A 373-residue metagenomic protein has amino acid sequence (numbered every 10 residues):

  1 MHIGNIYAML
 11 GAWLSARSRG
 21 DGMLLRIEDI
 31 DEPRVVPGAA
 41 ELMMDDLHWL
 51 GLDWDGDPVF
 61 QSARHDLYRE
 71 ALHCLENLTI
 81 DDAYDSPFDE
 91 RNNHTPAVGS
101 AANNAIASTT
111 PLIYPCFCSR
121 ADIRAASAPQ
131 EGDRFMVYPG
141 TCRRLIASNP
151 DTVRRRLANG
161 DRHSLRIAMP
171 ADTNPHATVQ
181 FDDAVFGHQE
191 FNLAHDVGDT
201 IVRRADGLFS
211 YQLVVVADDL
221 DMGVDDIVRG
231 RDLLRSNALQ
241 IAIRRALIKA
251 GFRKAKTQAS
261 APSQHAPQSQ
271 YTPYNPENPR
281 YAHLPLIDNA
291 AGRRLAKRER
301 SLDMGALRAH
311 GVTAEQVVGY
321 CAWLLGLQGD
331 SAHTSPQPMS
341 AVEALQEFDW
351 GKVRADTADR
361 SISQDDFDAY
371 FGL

Functional and structural regions predicted by a protein language model:
M1, D206, G311-A314: Structural motif
M1-D133, D232, S236-K254, Y271-P276 (+2 more regions): N-terminal Rossmann-like or analogous alpha/beta NTP/dinucleotide-binding catalytic cores that position adenine
D31-E41, N289-A291, Q346-A355: Short, mixed-charge aromatic SLiMs
S86, E90-G99, I106-T110, A121-S260 (+3 more regions): Active-site cores that bind ATP or allylic diphosphates and position pyrophosphate for catalysis
Y114, S164, L307, L325 (+3 more regions): Polar, glycine-rich mid-to-C-terminal structural blocks that act as macromolecule-binding/assembly scaffolds
R280-A291, W323-L324, S335-Q346: Small/polar glycine-rich anion-binding or flexible loop at a beta-alpha turn
A290-D330: A hydrophobic, small-residue-rich beta->alpha segment in the mid-to-C-terminal subdomain of diverse proteins
